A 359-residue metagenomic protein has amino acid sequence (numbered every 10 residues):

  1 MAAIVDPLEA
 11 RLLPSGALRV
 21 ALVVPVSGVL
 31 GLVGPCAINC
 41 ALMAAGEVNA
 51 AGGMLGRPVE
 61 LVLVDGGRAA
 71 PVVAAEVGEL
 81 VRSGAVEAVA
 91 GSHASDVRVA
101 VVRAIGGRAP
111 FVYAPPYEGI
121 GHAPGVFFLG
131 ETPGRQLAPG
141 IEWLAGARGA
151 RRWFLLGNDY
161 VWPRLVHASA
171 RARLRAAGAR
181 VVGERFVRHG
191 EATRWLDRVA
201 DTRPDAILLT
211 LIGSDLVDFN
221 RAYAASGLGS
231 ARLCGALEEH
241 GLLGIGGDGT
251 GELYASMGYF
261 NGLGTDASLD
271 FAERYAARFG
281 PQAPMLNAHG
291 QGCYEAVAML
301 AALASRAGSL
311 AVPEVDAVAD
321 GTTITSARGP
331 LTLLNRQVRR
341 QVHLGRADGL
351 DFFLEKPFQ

Functional and structural regions predicted by a protein language model:
A2, D6, C36-A37, M54-I120: Beta-alpha junction/loop-to-helix N-cap segments that form part of ligand/metal-binding clefts
V5-L42, G66, A70, M285-G290: Extracytoplasmic "Venus flytrap"
G34-L42, V99, A138, P163-R171 (+3 more regions): Short, surface-exposed alpha-helical segments at coil->helix boundaries
G52-G67, P124-G125, L174-A192: Short beta-strand elements in bilobed, periplasmic/extracellular small-molecule ligand-binding domains
L80-H93, A114, F154-L155, R203-F219 (+2 more regions): Periplasmic-binding protein-like
E87-V181, A231-D248: Extracytoplasmic ligand/sensor domains, especially the bilobed periplasmic-binding protein
Y223-Y294: Extracellular/periplasmic periplasmic-binding protein-like sensory domains
R278-G290, A301-F353: Segments of small-molecule ligand-sensing domains
